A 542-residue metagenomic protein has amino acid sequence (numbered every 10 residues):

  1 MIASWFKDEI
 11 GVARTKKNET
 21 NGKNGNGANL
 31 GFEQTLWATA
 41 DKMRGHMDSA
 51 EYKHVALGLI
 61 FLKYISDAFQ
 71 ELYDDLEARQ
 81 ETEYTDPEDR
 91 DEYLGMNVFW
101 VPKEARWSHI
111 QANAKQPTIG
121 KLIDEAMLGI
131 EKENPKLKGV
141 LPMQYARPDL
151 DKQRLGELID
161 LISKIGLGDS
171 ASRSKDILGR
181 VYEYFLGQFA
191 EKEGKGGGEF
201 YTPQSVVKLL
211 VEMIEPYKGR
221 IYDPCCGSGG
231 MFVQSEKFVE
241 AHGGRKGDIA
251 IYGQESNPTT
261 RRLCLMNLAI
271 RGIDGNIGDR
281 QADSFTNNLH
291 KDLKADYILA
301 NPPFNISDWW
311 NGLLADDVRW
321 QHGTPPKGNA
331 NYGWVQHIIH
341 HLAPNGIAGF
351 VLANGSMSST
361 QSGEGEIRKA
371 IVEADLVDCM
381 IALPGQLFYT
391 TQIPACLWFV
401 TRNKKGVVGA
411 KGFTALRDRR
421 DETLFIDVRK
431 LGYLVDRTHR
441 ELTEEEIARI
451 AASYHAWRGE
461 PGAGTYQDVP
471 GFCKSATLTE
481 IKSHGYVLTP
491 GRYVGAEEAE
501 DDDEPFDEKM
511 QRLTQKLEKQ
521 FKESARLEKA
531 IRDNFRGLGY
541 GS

Functional and structural regions predicted by a protein language model:
M1-Y217, N276-L289, A382-G385, N403 (+3 more regions): Non-catalytic, mostly N-terminal accessory regions of nucleic-acid modification and defense proteins
E33, P258-R262, D292, D296 (+3 more regions): Amphipathic alpha-helical transducer elements in NTP-driven molecular machines
K42, E51-Y64, R261, P326-V400: Conserved Class I SAM-dependent methyltransferase catalytic core
H46, W309-N329, G355-G363, P384-T390 (+2 more regions): Short, contiguous acidic/charged loop-to-helix segments that flank catalytic cores in large enzymes
P148, A171, C225, G253-N257 (+7 more regions): Hydrophobic alpha-helical scaffolding
G196-A300, N305-W309, L314-R319, L352-G355 (+2 more regions): Conserved S-adenosyl-L-methionine
K294-A295, N329-N331, N345-A353, V377-D378 (+5 more regions): Active-site lining segments that contact anionic ligands and/or coordinate catalytic metals
N305-P326, N331, G363, K369-E373 (+5 more regions): Accessory, often C-terminal, charged low-complexity segments
